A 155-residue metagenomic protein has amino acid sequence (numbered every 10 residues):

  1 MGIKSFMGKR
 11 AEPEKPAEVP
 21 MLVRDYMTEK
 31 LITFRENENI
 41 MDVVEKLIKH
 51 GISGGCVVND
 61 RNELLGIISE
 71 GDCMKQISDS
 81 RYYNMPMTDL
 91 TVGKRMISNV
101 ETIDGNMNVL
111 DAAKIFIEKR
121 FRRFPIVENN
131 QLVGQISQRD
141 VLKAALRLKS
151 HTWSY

Functional and structural regions predicted by a protein language model:
M1-Y155: Tandem CBS (Cystathionine beta-synthase) repeat/Bateman regulatory domains
